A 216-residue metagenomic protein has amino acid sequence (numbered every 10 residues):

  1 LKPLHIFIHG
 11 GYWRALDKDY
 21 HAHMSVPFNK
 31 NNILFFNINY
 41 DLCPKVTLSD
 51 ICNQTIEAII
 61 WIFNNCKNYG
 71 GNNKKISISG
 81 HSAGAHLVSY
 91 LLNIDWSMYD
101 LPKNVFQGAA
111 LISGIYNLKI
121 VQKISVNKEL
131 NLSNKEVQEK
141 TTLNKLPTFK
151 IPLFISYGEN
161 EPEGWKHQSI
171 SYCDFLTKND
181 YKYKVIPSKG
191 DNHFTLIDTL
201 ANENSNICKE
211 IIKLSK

Functional and structural regions predicted by a protein language model:
L1-K216: Alpha/beta-hydrolase superfamily serine-hydrolase fold, recognizing
